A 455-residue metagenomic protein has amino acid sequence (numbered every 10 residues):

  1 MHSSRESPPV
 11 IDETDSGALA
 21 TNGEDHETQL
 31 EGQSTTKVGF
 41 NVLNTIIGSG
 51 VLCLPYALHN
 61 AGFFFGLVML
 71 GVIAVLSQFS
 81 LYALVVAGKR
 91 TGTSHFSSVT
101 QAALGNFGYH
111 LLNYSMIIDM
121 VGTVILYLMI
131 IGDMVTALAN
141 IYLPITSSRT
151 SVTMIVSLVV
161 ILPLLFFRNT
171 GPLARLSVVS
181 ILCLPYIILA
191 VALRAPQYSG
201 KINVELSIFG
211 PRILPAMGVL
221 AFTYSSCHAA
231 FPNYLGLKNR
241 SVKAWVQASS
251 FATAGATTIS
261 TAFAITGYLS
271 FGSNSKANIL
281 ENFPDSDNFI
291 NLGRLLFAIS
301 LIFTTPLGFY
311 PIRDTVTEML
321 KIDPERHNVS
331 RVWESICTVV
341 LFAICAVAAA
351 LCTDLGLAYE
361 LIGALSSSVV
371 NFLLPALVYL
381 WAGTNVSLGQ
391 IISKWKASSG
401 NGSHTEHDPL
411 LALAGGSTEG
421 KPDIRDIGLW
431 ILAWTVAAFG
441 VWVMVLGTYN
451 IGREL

Functional and structural regions predicted by a protein language model:
M1-Y56, S77-Q78, P409-A414: Membrane-interface "cap" regions at the ends of multi-pass membrane proteins
L30-E31, T36, T93-N113, I125-M154 (+4 more regions): Membrane-interfacial loop- and helix-cap regions that link adjacent transmembrane helices in polytopic membrane proteins
T35-L52, L158, F222-S226, F263 (+1 more regions): The first (N-terminal) embedded transmembrane alpha-helix
T36-V38, F65-M69, L81-Y82, P211-M217: Short alpha-helical transmembrane interface motifs in multi-pass membrane proteins
K37, N41-L43, G71-L104, D119: Juxtamembrane transmembrane-helix boundary signature
S49, A74-A83, S157-F166: Central hydrophobic cores of alpha-helical transmembrane segments in multi-pass inner-membrane proteins across all
L54-G62, T170-G171, L357, R453-E454: Short, hydrophobic transmembrane alpha-helix segments
A61-V75, I181-L182, I362-V369: Loop-to-helix transition at the N-terminal end of transmembrane alpha-helices
